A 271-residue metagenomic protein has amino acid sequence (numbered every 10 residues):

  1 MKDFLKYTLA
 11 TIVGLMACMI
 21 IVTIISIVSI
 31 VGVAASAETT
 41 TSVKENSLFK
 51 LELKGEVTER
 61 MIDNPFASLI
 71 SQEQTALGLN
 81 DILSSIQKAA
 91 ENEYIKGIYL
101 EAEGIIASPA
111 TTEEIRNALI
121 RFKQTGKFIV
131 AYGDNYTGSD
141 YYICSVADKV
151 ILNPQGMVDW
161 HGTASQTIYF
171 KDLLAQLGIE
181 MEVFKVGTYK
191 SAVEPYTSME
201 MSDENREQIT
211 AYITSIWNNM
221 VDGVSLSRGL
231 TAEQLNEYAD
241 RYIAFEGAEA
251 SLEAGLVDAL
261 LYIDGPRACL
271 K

Functional and structural regions predicted by a protein language model:
K2-T231, N236-D240, V257, R267-K271: Small-residue-centered hinge/linker elements
Y242-E246: Extended, domain-scale alpha-helical bundle/helix-rich regions
I263-G265: Amphipathic alpha-helical
